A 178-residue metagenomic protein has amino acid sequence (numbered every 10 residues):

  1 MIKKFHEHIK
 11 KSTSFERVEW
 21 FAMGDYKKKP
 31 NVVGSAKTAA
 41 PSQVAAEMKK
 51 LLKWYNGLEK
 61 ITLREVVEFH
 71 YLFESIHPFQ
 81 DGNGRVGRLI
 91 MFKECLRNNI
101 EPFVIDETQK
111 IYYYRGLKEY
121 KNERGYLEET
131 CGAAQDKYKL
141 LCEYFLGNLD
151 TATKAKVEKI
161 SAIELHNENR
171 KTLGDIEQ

Functional and structural regions predicted by a protein language model:
M1-Q178: FIC/Doc superfamily catalytic core
